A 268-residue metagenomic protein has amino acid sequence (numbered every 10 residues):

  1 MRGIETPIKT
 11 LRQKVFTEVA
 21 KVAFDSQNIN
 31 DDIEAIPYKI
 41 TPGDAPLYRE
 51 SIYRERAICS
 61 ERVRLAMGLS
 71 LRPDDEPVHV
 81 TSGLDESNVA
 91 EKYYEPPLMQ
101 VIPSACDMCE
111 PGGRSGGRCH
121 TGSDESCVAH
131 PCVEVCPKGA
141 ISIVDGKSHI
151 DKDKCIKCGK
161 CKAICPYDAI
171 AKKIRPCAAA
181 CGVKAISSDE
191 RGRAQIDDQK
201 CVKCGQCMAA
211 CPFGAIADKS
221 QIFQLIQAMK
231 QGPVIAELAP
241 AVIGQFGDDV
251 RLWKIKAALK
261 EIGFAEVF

Functional and structural regions predicted by a protein language model:
M1-I164, D168-A171, R175-A178: Ferredoxin-type iron-sulfur electron-transfer modules and their immediate structural context
D124, Y167-D168, K173-F268: Iron-sulfur-cluster electron-transfer modules
